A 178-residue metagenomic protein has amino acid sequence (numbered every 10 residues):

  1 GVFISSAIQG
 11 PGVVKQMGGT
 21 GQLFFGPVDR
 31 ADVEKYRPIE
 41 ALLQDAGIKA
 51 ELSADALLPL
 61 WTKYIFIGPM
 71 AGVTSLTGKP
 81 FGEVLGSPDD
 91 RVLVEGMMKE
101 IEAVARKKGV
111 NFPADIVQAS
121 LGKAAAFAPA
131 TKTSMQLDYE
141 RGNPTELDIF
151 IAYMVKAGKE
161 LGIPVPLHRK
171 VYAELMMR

Functional and structural regions predicted by a protein language model:
G1-V13: Rossmann-like NAD(P)(H) cofactor-binding subdomain of soluble oxidoreductases
A7, T74, I149: Active-site-proximal flexible loops/turns
V13-K63, G68-D115: Internal alpha-helical scaffold of NAD(P)-dependent oxidoreductase catalytic cores
E34, Q44-D45, E83, L93-R178: NAD(P)-dependent Rossmann-like dehydrogenase/reductase catalytic/cofactor-binding core
